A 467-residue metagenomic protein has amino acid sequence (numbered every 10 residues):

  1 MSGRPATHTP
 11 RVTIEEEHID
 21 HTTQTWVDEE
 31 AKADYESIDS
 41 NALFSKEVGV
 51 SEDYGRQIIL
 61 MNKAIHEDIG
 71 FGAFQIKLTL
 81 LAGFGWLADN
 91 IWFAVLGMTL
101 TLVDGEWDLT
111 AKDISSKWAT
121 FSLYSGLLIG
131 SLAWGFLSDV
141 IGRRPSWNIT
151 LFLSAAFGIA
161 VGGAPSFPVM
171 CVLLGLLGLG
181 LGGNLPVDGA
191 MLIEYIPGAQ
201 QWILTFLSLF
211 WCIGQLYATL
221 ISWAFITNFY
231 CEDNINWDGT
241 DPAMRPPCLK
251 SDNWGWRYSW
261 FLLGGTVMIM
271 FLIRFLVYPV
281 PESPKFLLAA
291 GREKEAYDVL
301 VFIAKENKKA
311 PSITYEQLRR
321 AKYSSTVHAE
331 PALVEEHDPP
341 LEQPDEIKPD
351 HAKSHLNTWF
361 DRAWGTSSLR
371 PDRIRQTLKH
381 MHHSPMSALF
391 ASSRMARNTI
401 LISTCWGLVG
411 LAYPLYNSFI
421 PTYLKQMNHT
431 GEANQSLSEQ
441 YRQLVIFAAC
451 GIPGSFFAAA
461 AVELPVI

Functional and structural regions predicted by a protein language model:
M1-V301, S324-I467: Transmembrane-helix signature of 12-pass secondary carriers
A304-I313: Short intracellular "coupling" helices and adjacent cytoplasmic loop segments at the cytosolic face of multi-pass
I313-A321: Juxtamembrane/interfacial segments around transmembrane helices
